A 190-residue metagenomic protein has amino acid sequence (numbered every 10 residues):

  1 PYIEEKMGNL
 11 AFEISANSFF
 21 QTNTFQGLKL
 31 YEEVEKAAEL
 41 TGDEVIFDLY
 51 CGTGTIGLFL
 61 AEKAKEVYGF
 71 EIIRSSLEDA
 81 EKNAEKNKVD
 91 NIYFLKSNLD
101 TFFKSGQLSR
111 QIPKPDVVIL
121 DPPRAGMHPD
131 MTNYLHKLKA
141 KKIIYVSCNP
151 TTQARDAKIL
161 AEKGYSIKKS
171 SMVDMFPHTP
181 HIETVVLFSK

Functional and structural regions predicted by a protein language model:
P1-K190: Rossmann-like S-adenosyl-L-methionine
